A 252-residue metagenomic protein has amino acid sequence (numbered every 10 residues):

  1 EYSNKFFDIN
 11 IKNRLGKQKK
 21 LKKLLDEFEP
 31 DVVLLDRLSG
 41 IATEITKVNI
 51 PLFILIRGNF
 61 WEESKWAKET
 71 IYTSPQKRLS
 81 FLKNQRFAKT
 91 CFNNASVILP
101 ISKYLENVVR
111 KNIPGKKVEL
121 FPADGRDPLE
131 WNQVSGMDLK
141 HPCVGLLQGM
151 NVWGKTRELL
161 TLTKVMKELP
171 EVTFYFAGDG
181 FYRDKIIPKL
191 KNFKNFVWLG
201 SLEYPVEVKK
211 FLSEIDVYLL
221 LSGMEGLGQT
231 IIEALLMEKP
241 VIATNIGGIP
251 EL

Functional and structural regions predicted by a protein language model:
K23, F60, K77-I98: Membrane-proximal helix-turn-helix segments that form the acceptor-binding/catalytic region of lipid-linked
L25, F92, K210-I215: Short alpha-helical donor nucleotide-sugar binding micro-motif in glycosyltransferases
V32, V48-T70: Active-site proximal beta-strand in glycosyltransferases
L99, G136-R157, T163-K167, Y175: Conserved donor-binding/catalytic core segment of Leloir-type glycosyltransferases
E106-G125: Helix-loop-beta element that forms the nucleotide-linked donor phosphate-binding surface in glycosyltransferases
D184-L202: Nucleotide-activated donor-binding/catalytic signature segment of Leloir-type glycosyltransferases, i.e., the conserved
G223: Aromatic "clamp/platform" in nucleotide-sugar-dependent glycosyltransferases that forms part of the donor/acceptor
P240-A243: Short hydrophobic beta-strand element within catalytic cores of glycosyltransferases and related nucleotide-activated
